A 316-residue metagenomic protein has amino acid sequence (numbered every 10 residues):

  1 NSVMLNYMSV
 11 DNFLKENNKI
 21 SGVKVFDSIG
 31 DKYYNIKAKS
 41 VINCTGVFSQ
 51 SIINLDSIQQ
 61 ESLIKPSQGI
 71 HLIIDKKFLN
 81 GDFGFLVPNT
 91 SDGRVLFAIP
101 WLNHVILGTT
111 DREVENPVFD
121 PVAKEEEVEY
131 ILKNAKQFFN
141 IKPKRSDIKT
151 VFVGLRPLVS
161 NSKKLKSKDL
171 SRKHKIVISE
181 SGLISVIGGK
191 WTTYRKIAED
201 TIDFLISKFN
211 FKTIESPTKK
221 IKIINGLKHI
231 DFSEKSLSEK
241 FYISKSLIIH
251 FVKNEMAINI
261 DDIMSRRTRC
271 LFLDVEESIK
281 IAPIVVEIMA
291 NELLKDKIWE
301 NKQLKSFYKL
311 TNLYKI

Functional and structural regions predicted by a protein language model:
V3-L5, K149: General small-molecule cofactor/ligand-binding pocket signal
N6-S21: A conserved short coil-to-beta-strand element within the FAD-binding core of flavoproteins
Y7-V10, D27, Q137, K196: Flavin (primarily FAD) cofactor-binding/catalytic cores of flavoenzymes
K19-K24, D82: Short, hydrophobic/aromatic-rich segments at coil-to-beta transitions
I29-S40, C44: Core beta-strand elements of the Rossmann-like FAD/NAD(P) dinucleotide-binding domain in flavoenzyme oxidoreductases
S51, L55-L107, R112-K295: C-terminal catalytic lobe of FAD-dependent flavoproteins
E276, I298-I316: C-terminal amphipathic alpha-helical interaction region
